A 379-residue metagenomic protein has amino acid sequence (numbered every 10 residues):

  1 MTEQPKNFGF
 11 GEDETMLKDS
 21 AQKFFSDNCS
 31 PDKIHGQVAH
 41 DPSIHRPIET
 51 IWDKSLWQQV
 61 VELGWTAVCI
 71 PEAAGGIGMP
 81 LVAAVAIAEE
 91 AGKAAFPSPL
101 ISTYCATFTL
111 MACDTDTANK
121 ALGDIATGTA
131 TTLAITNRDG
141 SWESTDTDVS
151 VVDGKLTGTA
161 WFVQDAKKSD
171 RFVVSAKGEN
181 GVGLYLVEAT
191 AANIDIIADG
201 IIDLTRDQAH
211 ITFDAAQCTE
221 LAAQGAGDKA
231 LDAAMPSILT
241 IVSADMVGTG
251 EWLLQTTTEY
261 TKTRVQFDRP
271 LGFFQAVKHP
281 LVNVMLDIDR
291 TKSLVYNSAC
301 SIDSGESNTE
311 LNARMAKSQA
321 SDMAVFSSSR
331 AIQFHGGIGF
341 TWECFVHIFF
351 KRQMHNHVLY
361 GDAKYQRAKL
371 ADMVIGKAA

Functional and structural regions predicted by a protein language model:
M1-A94, C113-T117, G128, A233-A379: Alpha-helical interface subdomain recognition
G78-I87, W142-T145, V187, A215-Q217 (+1 more regions): Structural signature of FAD isoalloxazine-binding scaffolds in flavoprotein oxidoreductases
A94-T103, L221: Short, flexible active-site-proximal loops enriched in glycine and acidic residues
L110-T115, V174-K177, L186-A189, T212-D214 (+1 more regions): Short beta-strand-to-turn element immediately C-terminal to the catalytic PLP-Schiff-base lysine in fold type I
T127-R138: A short, Trp-centered hydrophobic/proline-enriched beta-strand micro-motif
E143-T157: Cytochrome P450 C-terminal beta-domain/meander region
S144-T147, F162-Q164, A189-A222: Flexible, small-/acidic-enriched active-site or ligand-binding loops
T159-I194: A short core secondary-structure module
